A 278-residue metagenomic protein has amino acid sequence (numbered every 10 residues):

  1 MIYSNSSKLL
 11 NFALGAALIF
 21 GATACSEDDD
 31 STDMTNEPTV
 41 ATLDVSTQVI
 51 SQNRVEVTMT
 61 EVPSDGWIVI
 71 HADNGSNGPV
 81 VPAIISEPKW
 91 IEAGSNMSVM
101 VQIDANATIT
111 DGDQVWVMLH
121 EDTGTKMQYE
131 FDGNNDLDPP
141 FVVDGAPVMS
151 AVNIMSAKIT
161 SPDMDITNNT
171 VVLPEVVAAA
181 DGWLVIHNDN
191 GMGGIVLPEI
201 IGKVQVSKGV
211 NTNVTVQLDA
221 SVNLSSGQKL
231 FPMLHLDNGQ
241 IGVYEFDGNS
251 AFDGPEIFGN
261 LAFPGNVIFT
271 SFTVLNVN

Functional and structural regions predicted by a protein language model:
M1-T23: Sec-dependent bacterial lipoprotein signal peptides
I2, F20-L43: Bacterial Sec-dependent N-terminal signal peptides
N36-P79, M155-I195: Short, surface-exposed binding/anchoring microloops in extracellular/periplasmic proteins
E56-V57, E87, S95-N106, V172-L173 (+1 more regions): Exposed aromatic-hydrophobic patches
V81-S95, L197-V210: Solvent-exposed serine/threonine-rich low-complexity stretches and specific carbohydrate-binding patches
T110-Q114, D181, S225-K229: Extracellular Ig-like/FN3 beta-sandwich strand-entry sites
E121-N134, L236-S250: Short acidic/polar inter-strand loop motif in beta-rich domains
F131-S156, E245-N278: Short beta-strand elements
